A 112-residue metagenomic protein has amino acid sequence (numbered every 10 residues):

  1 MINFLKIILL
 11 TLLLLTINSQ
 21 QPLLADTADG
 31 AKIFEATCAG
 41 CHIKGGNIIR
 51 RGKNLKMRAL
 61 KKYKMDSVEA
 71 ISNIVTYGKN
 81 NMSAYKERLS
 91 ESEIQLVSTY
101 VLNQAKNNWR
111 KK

Functional and structural regions predicted by a protein language model:
M1-D26, N103-K112: Post-cleavage N-terminal segment of exported redox proteins
T27, A31, I43-N73: Gly/Gly-Pro-rich "capping" loops immediately C-terminal to redox-active cysteine motifs in periplasmic/lumenal
F34-G40, G45, G78-N81, E93: Short pre-active-site segment immediately N-terminal to redox-active cysteine/selenocysteine motifs in thiol-based
A59, K79-M82, A105: Short amphipathic alpha-helical interaction patches enriched in hydrophobic/aromatic residues with interspersed Lys/Arg
S67-Y85: Short Fe-S-cluster ligation motifs
V75, K86-K112: C-terminal capping alpha-helices of c-type cytochrome domains
